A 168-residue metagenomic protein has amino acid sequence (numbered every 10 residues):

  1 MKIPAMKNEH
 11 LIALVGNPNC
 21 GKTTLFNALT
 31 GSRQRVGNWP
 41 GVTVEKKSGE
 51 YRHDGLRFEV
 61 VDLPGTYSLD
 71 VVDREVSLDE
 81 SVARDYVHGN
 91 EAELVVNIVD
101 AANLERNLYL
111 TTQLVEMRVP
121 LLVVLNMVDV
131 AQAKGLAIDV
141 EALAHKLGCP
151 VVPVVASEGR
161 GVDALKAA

Functional and structural regions predicted by a protein language model:
M1-V72, H88-N90, L94: Conserved G1/Walker A P-loop phosphate-binding module
G21-K22, E158-A168: Conserved GTPase G-domain signal focused on the G5
S32, G41, G65-Y67, A101-E105 (+2 more regions): Conserved nucleotide-binding/hydrolysis micro-motifs of P-loop NTPases
V44, V152-V154: Hydrophobic residues at beta-strand termini and immediately following loops that shape nucleotide-binding pockets
G49-G55, L78, V82-V152: Conserved C-terminal guanine-recognition region of P-loop GTPase G domains, centered on the G4
L69-S81: Short glycine-rich substrate-engagement loop in P-loop NTPases that contacts/grips substrate
V72, L136, D163-A167: Short acidic, glycine/serine/threonine-rich loops at helix termini
